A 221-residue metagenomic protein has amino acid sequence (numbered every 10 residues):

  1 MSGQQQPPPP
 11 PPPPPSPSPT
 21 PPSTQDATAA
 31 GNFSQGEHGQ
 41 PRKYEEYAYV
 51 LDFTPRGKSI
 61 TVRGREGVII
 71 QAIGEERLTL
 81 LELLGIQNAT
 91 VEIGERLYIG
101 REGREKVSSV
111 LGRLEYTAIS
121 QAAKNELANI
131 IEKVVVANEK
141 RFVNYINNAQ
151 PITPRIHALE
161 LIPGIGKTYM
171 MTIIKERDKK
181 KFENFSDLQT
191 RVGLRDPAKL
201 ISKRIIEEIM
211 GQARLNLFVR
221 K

Functional and structural regions predicted by a protein language model:
M1-V134: Structure-specific DNA junction-binding interface
S2-G3, P9-G31, K133-L161, K175-K221: C-terminal extensions
G166-K167: Small-residue hinge/turn detector
M170-I173: Conserved hydrophobic/aromatic packing and binding residues within compact polymer-binding modules
